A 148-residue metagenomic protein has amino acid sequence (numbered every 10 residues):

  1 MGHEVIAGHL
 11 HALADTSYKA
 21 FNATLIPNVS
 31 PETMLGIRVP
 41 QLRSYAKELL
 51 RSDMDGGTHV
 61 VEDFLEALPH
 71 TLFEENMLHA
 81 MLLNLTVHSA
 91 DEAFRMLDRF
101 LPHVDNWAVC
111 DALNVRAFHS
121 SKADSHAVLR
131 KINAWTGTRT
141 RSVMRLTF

Functional and structural regions predicted by a protein language model:
M1-F148: Surface-facing alpha-helical segments and adjacent helix-coil boundary elements at the starts of domains
